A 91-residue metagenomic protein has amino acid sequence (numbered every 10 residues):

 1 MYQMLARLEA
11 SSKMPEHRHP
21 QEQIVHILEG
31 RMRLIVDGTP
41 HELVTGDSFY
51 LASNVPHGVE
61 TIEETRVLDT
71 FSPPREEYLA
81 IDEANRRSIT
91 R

Functional and structural regions predicted by a protein language model:
M1, A10, P20, T39 (+3 more regions): A generic "binding-loop/recognition-motif" signal
M1-E16, T70: A short glycine-rich, His/Asp/Glu-containing loop-to-beta-strand
Y2, I62-R91: Double-stranded beta-helix
L5, L28-E29, V44-T45, E63: A cytosolic small-molecule/anion-sensing beta-strand core signal
R7-E9, R18-L34: Short, conserved beta-strand element in jelly-roll/cupin
E16, L34-I35, L51, P56-I62: Short beta-strand His + acidic residue motifs that chelate non-heme Fe in jelly-roll/DSBH and cupin folds
I24, R31-R33, P40, P56 (+1 more regions): Structural motif
G38-N54: Short acidic-glycine-tyrosine-enriched beta hairpin
